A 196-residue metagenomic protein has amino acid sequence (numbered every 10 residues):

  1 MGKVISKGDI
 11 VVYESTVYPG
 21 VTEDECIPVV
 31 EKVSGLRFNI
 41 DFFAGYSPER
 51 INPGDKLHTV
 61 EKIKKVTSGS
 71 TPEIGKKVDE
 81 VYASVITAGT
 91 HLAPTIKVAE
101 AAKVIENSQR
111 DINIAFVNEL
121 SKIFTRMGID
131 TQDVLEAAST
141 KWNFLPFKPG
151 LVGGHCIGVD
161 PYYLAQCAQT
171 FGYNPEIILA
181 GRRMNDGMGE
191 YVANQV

Functional and structural regions predicted by a protein language model:
M1-V196: Structural/interface elements that position substrates and couple domains in central-metabolism enzymes
